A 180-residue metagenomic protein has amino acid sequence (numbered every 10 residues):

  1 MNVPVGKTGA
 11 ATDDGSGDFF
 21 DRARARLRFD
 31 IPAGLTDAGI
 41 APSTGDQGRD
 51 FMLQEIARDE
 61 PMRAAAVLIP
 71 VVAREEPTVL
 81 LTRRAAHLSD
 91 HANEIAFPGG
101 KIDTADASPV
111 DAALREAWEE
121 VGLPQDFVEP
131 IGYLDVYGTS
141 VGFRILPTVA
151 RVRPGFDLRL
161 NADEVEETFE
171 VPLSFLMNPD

Functional and structural regions predicted by a protein language model:
M1-A96, K101-E119, L123-R159, V165: N-terminal leader/linker segments that precede catalytic domains of diphosphate-processing enzymes
L160-D180: NUDIX/MutT-family hydrolases
